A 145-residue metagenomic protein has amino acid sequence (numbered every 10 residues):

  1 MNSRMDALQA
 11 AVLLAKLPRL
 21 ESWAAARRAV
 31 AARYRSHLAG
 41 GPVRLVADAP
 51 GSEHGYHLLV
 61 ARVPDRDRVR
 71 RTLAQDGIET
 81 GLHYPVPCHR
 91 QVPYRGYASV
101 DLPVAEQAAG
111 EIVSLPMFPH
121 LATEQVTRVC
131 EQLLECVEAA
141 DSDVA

Functional and structural regions predicted by a protein language model:
M1-A145: PLP-dependent aminotransferase class I/II
